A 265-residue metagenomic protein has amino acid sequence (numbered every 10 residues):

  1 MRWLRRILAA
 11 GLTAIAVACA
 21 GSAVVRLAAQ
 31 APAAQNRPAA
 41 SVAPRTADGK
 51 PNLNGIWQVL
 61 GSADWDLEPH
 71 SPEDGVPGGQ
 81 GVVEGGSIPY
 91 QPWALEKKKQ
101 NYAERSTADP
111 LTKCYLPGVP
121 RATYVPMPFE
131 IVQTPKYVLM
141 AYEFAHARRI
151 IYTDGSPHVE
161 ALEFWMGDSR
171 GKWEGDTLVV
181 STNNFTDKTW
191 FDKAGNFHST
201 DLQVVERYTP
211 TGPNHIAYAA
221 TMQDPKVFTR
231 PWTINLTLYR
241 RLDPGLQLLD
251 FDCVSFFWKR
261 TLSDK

Functional and structural regions predicted by a protein language model:
R2-K265: PEST-like low-complexity, intrinsically disordered acidic/proline/serine-rich tracts that flank trafficking/processing
